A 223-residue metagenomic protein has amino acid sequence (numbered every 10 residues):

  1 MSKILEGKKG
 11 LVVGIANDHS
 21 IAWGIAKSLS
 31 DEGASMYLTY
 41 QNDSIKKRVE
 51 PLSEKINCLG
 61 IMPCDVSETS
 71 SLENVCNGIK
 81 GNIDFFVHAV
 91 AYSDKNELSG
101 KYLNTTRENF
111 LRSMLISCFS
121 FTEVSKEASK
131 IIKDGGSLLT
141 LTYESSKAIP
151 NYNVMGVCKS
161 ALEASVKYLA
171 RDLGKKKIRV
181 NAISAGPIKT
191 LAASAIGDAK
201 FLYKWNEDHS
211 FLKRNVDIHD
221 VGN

Functional and structural regions predicted by a protein language model:
S2-L38: Canonical Rossmann dinucleotide-binding motif of NAD(H)/NADP(H)-dependent dehydrogenases/reductases, specifically
V12, V87, L139, V180-I183 (+1 more regions): Hydrophobic structural elements of the Rossmann-like NAD(P)H-binding subdomain that define the short-chain
G14-W23, A91-K126, K130, D134-K175 (+1 more regions): Catalytic loop of short-chain dehydrogenase/reductase
H19, N42-I45: Helix N-cap at the beta1-alpha1 junction of Rossmann-like dinucleotide-binding domains, i.e., the first residues
Q41-N42, E144: Residues in the short beta-alpha loop(s) of Rossmann-like NAD(P)-binding domains
E50, V154, K175, P187-F211: A glycine/serine/threonine-rich, flexible loop-to-helix segment that serves as the NAD(P) cofactor-binding "lid"
S53, C64-E73, N77-K80, F85-L111 (+3 more regions): Conserved mid-core segment of classical short-chain dehydrogenase/reductases
F119, A182, K200-N223: C-terminal helical subdomain
